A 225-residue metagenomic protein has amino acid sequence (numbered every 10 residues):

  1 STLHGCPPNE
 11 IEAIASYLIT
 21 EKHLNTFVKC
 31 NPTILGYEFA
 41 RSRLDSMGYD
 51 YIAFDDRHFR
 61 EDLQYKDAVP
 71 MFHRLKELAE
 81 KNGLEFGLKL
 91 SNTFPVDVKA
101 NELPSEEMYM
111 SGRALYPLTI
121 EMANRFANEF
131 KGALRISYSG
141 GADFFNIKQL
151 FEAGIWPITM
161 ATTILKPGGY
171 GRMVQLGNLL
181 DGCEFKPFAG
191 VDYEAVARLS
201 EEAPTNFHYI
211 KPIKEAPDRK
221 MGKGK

Functional and structural regions predicted by a protein language model:
S1-N9: Active-site beta->alpha loop and helix N-cap motifs at the rims of alpha/beta catalytic domains
P8, E12, S16-F27, E77-N82: Secondary-structure boundary elements
E12-S16, A142-M160: Catalytic cores of alpha/beta
N25-K29, G83-K89, V96, A133-S137 (+1 more regions): Structural preference for beta-strand elements that scaffold enzyme active sites
C30-G36, N92-V96, G140-N146, T162-K166: Active-site-proximal loop/turn and secondary-structure-junction residues that shape catalytic pockets, frequently
G36-G132, P167-F185: Glycine/Thr-rich beta-alpha phosphate-binding loop at enzyme active sites
F126, A133-L134, Y138-D143: Glycine-rich adenosine-cofactor-binding loop
F185-K225: Ferredoxin-type iron-sulfur electron-transfer modules and their immediate structural context
